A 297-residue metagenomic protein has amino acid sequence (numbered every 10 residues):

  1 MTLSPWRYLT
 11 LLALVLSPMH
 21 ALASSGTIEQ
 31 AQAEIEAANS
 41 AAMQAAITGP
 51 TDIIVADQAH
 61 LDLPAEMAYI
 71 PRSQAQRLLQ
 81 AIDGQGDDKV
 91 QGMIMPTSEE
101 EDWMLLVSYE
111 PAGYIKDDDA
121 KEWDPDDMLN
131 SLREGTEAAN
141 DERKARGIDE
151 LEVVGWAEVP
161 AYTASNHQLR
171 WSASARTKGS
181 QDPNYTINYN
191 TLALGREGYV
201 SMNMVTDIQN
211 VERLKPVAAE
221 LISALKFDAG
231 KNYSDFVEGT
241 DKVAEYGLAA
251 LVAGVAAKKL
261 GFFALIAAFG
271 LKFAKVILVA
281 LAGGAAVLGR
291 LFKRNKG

Functional and structural regions predicted by a protein language model:
M1-L9: Bacterial N-terminal signal peptides that target proteins for export
L9-L12, L16: Eukaryotic intrinsically disordered, low-complexity regulatory linkers and tails enriched in Ser/Thr/Pro
P18-H20: N-terminal signal peptide c-region/cleavage motif recognized by signal peptidases
S24-H60, R72-T186, L194, G230 (+4 more regions): Conserved polar/disulfide-associated segments of primarily extracytoplasmic proteins
G49-D62, Q209-E220: Short aromatic-glycine motifs in intrinsically disordered, low-complexity regions
A65-P71, A224-L225: Short conserved aromatic/hydrophobic patches within beta-strands of well-structured domains
R176-A244: Extracytoplasmic/lumenal ectodomains and periplasmic regions of secretory and membrane proteins
A244-G297: C-terminal single-pass membrane-anchor helix
